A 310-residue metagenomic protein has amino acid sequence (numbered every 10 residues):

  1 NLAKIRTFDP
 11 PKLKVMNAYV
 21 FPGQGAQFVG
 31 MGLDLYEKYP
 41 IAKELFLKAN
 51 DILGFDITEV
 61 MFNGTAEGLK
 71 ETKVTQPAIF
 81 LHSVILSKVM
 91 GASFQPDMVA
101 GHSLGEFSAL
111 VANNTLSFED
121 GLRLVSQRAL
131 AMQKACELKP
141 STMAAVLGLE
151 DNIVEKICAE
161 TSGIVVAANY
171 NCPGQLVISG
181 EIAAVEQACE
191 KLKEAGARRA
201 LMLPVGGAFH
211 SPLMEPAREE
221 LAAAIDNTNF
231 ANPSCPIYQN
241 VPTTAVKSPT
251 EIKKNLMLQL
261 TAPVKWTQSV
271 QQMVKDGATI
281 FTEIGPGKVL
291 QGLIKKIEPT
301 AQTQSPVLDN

Functional and structural regions predicted by a protein language model:
L13-I153, R199, L203, I280-D309: FabD-like malonyl-/acyl-CoA
Q24-A26, L53, N113-T261: Alpha/beta catalytic cores of group-transfer enzymes, especially the acyltransferase/condensing modules of polyketide
T75-P77, A208, P263: Glycine-rich phosphate/pyrophosphate-binding beta-alpha loops
G91, K193, V274-K275: Non-catalytic positions within long, well-ordered alpha-helices that form the structural scaffold/packing of enzyme
P263-A278: A short, acidic, amphipathic alpha-helical segment used as a generic capping/interface helix at domain edges
